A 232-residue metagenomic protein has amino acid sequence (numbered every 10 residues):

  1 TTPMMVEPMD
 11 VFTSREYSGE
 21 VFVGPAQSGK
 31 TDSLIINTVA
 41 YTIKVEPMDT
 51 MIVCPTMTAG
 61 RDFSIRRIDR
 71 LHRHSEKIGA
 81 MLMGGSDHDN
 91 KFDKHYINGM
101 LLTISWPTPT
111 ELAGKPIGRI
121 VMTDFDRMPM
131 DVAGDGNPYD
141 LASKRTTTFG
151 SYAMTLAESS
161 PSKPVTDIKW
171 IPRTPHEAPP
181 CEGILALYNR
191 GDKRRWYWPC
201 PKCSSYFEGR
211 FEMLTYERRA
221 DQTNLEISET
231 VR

Functional and structural regions predicted by a protein language model:
T1-R232: Phosphate/NTP-binding elements of NTP-utilizing enzymes
